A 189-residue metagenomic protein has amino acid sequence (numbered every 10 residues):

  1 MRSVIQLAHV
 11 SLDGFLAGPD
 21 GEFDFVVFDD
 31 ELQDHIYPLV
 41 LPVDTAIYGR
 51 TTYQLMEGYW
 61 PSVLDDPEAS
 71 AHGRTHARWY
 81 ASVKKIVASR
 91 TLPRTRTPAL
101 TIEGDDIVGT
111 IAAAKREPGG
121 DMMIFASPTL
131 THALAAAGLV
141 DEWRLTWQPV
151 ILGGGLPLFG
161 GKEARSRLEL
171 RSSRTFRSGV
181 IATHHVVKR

Functional and structural regions predicted by a protein language model:
M1-R189: Enzymes that bind and transform nitrogen-containing heteroaromatic metabolites
